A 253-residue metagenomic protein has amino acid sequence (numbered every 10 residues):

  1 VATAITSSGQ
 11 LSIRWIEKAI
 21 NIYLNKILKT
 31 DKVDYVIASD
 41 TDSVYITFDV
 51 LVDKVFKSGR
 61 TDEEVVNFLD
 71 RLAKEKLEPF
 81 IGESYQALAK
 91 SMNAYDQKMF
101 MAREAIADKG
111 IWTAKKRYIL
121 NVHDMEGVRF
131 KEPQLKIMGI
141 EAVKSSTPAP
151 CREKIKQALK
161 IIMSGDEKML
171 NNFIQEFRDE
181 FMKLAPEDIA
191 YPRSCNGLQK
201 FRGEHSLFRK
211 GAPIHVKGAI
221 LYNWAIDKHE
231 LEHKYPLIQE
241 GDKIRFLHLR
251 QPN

Functional and structural regions predicted by a protein language model:
V1: Active-site cores of enzymes that catalyze phosphoryl transfer or operate on phosphate-rich substrates
T6-Q10, E17-T41, D49-N253: DNA-dependent DNA polymerase catalytic subunits
